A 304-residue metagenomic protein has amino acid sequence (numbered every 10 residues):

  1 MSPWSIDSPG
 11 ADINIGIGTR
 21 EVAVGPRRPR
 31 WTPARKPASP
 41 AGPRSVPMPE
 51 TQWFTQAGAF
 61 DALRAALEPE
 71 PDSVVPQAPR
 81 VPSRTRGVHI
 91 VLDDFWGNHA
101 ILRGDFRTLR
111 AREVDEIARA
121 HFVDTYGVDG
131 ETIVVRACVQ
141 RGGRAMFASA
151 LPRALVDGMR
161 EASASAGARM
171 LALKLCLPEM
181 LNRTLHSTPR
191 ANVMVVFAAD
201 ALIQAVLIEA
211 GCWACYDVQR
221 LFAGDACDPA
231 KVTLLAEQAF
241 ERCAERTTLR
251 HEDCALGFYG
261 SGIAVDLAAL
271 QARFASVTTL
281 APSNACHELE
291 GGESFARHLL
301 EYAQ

Functional and structural regions predicted by a protein language model:
M1-Q304: Hydrophobic/aromatic-enriched cytosolic interaction surfaces used to assemble or bind macromolecules
